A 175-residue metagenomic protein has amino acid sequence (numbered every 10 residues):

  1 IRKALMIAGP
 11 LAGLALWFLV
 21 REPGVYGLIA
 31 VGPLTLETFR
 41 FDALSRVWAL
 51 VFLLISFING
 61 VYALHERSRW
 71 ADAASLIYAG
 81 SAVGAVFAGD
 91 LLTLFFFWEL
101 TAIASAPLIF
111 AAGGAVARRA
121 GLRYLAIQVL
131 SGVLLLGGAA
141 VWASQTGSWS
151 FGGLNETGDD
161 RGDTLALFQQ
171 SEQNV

Functional and structural regions predicted by a protein language model:
I1-A73, G147-G158, T164, S171: Transmembrane helix-loop-helix hairpins at membrane boundaries of multipass inner-membrane proteins
A73-I77, S81-T164, Q169-V175: Alpha-helical multi-pass transmembrane bundles of energy-transducing inner-membrane proteins
